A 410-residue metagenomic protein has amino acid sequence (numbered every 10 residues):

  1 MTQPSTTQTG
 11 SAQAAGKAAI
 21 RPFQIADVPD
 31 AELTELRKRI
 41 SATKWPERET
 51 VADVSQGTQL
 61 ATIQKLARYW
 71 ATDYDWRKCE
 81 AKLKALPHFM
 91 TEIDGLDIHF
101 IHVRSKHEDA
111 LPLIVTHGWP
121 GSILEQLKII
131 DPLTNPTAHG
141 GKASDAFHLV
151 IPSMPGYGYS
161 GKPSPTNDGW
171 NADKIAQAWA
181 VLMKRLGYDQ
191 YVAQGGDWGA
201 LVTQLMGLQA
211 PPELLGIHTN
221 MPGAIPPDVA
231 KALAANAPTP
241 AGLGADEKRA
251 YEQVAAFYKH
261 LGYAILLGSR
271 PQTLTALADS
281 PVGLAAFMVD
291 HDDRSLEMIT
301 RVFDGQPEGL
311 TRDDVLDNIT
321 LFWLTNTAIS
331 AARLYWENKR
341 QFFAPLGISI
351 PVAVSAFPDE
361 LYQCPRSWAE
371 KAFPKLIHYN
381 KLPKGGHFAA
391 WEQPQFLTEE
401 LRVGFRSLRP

Functional and structural regions predicted by a protein language model:
P4, A12-T34, R39-I40, K44 (+1 more regions): Alpha/beta-hydrolase
E32-S105, D109, D314, W323-N326 (+1 more regions): Non-catalytic accessory segments flanking enzyme active sites
W76-K78, G141, D145, M154-G169 (+1 more regions): Glycine-rich "HGGG/HGxG" loop immediately N-terminal to the catalytic nucleophile of the alpha/beta-hydrolase
A110-G118: Short beta-strand element of the alpha/beta-hydrolase
W119-D131: The serine-hydrolase catalytic nucleophile loop
P132, P136-H139, Y188-P238: Conserved hydrolase catalytic core segment
D173-Y191: Conserved acidic catalytic loop of the alpha/beta-hydrolase fold
L266-P410: C-terminal subdomain of alpha/beta-hydrolase-fold enzymes, centered on the catalytic histidine and its supporting
